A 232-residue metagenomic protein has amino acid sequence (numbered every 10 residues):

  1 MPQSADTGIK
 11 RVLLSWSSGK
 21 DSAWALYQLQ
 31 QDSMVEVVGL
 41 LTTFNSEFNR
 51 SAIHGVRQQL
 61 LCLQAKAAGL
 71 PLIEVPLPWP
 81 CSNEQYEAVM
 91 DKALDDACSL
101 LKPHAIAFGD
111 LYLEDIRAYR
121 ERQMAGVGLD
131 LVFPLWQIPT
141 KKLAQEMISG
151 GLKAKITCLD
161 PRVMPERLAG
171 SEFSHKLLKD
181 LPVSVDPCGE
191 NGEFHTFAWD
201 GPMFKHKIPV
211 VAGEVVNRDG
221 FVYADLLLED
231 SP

Functional and structural regions predicted by a protein language model:
P2-P232: Nucleotide-activated chemistry modules centered on ATP-dependent adenylation/adenylyltransferase
